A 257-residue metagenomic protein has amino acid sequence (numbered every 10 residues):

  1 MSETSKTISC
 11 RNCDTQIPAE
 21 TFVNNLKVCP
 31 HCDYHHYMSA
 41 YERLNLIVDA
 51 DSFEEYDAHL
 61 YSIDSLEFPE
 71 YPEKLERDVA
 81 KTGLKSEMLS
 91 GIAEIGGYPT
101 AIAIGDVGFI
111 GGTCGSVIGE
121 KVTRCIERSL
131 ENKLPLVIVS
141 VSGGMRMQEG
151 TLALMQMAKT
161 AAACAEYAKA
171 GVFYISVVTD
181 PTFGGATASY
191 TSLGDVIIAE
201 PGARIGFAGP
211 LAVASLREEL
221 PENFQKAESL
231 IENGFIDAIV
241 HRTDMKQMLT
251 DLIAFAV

Functional and structural regions predicted by a protein language model:
M1-K85, I92-I95, L252-V257: Intrinsically disordered, low-complexity segments enriched in small/flexible residues
S9, V28, A40-R43, I118-C125 (+4 more regions): General structural feature for long, well-ordered alpha-helical segments within catalytic domains of soluble enzymes
N24-K27, S39, V117, G185 (+1 more regions): Charged, alpha-helix-enriched surfaces in structured cytosolic catalytic cores of large nucleotide-utilizing machines
Y71-K81, K121, S142-M145, S189: N-terminal-biased segments
E87-A168, I175: Cleft-lining beta-strand/loop regions that shape enzyme active-site pockets
S142-V257: Conserved catalytic cores of soluble enzyme domains, especially glycine-rich substrate-binding beta-alpha loops
